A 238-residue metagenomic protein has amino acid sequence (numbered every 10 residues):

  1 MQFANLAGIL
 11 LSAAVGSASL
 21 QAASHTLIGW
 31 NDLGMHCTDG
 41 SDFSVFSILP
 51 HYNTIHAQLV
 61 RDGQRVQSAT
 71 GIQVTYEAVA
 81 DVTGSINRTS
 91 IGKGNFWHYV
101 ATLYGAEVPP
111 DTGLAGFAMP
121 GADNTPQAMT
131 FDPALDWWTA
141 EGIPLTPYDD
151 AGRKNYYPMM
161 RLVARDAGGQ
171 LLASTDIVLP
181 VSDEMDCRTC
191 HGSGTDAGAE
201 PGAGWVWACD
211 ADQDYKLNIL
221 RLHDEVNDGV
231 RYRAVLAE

Functional and structural regions predicted by a protein language model:
M1-F3: N-terminal secretory signal peptides that target proteins for export/translocation
N5, L20, N31: Functionally constrained cores in energy, signaling, and assembly domains
N5-S17: Bacterial N-terminal signal peptides
S17-A23: Bacterial Sec-dependent signal peptides at the C-terminal "C-region" and cleavage site
A23-S44: Short, compositionally biased P/S/T/A/G/V-rich stretches that sit at domain boundaries
D32, S44-E238: Extended surface/linker regions that mediate inter-domain or inter-protein docking in multi-component redox
